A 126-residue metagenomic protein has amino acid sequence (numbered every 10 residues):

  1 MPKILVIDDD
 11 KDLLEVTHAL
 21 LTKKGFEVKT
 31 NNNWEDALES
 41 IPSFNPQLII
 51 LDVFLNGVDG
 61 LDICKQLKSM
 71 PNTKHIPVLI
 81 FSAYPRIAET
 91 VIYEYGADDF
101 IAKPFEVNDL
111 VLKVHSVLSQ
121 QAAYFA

Functional and structural regions predicted by a protein language model:
L14, N56, K74: The feature encodes the CheY-like receiver
E15-K23: Charged docking surfaces used in two-component/phosphorelay signaling
G25-N32, S40: Short hydrophobic/Thr-rich beta-strand motif most characteristic of the beta2 strand and flanking loop of CheY-like
N32-N33, D59-D62: Acidic catalytic/metal-coordinating carboxylates
D52: Active-site residues of response regulator receiver
D62, Y84-I101, L112: Alpha4 helix (beta4-alpha4-beta5 surface) of REC/receiver domains from two-component response regulators
F105-V114: C-terminal output helix
